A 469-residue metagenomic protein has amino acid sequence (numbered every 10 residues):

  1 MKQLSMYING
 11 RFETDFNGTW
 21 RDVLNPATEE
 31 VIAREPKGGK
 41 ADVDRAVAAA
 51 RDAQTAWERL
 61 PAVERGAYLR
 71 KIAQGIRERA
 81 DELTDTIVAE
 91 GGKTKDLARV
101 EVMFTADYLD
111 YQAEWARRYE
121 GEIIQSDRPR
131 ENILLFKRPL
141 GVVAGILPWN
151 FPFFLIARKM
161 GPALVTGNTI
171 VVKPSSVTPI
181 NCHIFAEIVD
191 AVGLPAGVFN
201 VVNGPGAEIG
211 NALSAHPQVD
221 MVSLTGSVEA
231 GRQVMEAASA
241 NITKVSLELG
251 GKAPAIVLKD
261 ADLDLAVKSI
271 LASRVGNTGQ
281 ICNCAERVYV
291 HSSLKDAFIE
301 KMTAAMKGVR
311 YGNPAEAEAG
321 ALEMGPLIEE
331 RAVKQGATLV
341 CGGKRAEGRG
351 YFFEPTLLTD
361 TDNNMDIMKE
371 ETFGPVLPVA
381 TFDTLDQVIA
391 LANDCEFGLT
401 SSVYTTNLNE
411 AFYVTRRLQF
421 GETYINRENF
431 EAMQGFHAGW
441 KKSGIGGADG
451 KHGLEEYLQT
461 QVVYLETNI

Functional and structural regions predicted by a protein language model:
M1-A27: Hydrophobic face of amphipathic alpha-helices that form TPR/SEL1-like repeat modules and related alpha-solenoid
T14-D15, W20-R21, K37-A41, A261: A short acidic/small-residue loop/turn micro-motif
T28-R34, V219, I256, R310 (+2 more regions): Conserved C-terminal structural/oligomerization subdomain of aldehyde/semialdehyde dehydrogenase
E29, R65, I87, L109 (+10 more regions): Residue-level signal for inorganic ion chemistry
E30-Y119, R130, A305: Glycine-rich loop-to-alpha-helix module at the N-terminal edge of alpha/beta enzyme cores
I32-G38, D52-R59, G145, A255-L258 (+5 more regions): Short, well-ordered beta-strand elements within core beta-sheets of diverse protein domains
E122-L265, F382: Rossmann-like NAD(P) dinucleotide-binding subdomain of oxidoreductase/dehydrogenase enzymes
M221, E229-D362, I425: ALDH superfamily catalytic-core signature
